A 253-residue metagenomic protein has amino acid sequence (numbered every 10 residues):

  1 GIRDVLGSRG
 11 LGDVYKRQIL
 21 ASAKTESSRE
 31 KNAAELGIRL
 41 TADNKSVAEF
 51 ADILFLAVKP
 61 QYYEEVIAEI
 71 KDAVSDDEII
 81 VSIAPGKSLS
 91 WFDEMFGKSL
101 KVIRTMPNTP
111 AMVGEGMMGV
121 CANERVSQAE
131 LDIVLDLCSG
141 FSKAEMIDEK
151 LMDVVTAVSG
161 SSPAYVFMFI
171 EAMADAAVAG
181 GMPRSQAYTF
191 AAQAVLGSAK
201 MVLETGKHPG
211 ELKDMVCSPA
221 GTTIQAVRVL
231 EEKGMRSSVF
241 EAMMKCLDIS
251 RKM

Functional and structural regions predicted by a protein language model:
G1-Y15: Single conserved hydrophobic/aromatic residue that forms the stacking wall/gate of nucleotide- or nucleobase-binding
K16-N32: NAD(P)-binding Rossmann-fold cofactor-contacting core
I19, R29, V47, P183-A191 (+2 more regions): Small-residue helix-packing motif on alpha-helices
E26-S27, L36, N44-E49, I53-V120 (+1 more regions): Rossmann-like NAD(P)(H) cofactor-binding subdomain of soluble oxidoreductases
W91-K101, M117-V154, F167-E204, I249: Internal alpha-helical scaffold of NAD(P)-dependent oxidoreductase catalytic cores
V102-I103, M152-A157, P209-D214: Short pre-catalytic strand/loop immediately N-terminal to key active-site residues, enriched for Gly-Thr
A192-M253: NAD(P)-dependent Rossmann-like dehydrogenase/reductase catalytic/cofactor-binding core
